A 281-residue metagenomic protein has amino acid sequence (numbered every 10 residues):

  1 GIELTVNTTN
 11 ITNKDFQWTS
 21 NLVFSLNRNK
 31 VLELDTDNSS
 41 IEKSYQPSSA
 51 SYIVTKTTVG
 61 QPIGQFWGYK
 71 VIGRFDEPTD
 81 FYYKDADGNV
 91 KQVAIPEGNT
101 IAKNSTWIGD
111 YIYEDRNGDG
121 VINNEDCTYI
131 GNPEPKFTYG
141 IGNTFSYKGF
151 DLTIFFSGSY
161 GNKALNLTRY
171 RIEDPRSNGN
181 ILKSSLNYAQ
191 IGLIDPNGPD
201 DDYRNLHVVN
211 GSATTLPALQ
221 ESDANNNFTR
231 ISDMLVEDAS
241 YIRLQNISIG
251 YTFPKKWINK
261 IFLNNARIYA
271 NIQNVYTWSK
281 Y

Functional and structural regions predicted by a protein language model:
G1, I63, G131-K136, M234-R243: Short sequence motifs at beta-strands and strand-loop junctions characteristic of Gram-negative outer-membrane
I2-V6, F137-N143, F150, L244-I247: Hydrophobic, lipid-facing positions within transmembrane beta-strands of outer-membrane proteins
T8-N10, F24-K30, Y147-G149, G158-N162 (+3 more regions): Transmembrane beta-strands of outer-membrane beta-barrel pores
T9-G131, E173, L182-G211, K280: Conserved small-residue
K14, G149-L152, K256-W257: Repeated loop/turn-to-beta-strand initiation elements of outer-membrane beta-barrel proteins
S20-L22, I154, I268-A270: Membrane-embedded beta-strand positions of outer-membrane beta-barrel proteins
N117, V121, T138, T144 (+3 more regions): Core subunits and conserved enzymes of cellular information-processing and envelope-translocation systems across
G161-R267: Extracytoplasmic gating/loop element in the C-terminal half of outer-membrane beta-barrel translocons and assembly
